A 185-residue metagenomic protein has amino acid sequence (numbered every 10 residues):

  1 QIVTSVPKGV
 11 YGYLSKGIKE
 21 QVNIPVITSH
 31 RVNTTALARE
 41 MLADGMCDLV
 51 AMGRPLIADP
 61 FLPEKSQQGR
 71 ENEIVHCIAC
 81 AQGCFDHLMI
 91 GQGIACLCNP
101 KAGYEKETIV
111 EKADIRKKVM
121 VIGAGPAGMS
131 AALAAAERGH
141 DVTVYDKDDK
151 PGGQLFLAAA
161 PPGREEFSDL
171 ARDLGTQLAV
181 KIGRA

Functional and structural regions predicted by a protein language model:
Q1, G153-A159: Gly-rich Lys/Arg/Thr-decorated short loops/hinges at beta-loop-alpha junctions or inter-strand turns that position
Q1-I122, P126, S130-V142, K150: Flavin-dependent oxidoreductase catalytic cores
I74, L157-I182: N-terminal glycine-rich dinucleotide-binding loop that anchors FAD/FMN and/or NAD(P) in oxidoreductases
A185: Conserved small/polar residues in nucleotide/adenosyl-binding loops
